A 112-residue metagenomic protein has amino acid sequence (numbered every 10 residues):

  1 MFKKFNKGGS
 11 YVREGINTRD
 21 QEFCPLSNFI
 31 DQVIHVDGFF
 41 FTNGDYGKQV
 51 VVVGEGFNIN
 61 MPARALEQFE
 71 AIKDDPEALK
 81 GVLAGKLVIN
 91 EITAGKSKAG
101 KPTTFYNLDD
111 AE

Functional and structural regions predicted by a protein language model:
M1-F57, D110-A111: OB-fold ssDNA-binding interfaces and closely related basic DNA-contact patches used across DNA replication/repair
F5-G9, V50, V88, K98-T103: Residue-level detector of intrinsically disordered/flexible regions characterized by low predicted structural confidence
F29, F69-N90: Short nucleic-acid-contacting surface segments enriched for D/E, G, S/T with interspersed K/R
D37-T42, I89-K96: Short amphipathic beta-strand and strand-loop transition segments with alternating hydrophobic
N43, Q68-F69: Eukaryotic short linear interaction motifs
Y46, P62, A99: Short acidic, gly/pro-rich beta-turn/loop elements at beta-sheet edges and active-site/ligand-binding grooves
N58-R64: A short macromolecule-binding patch
E91-E112: OB-fold/S1-family single-stranded nucleic acid-binding modules
